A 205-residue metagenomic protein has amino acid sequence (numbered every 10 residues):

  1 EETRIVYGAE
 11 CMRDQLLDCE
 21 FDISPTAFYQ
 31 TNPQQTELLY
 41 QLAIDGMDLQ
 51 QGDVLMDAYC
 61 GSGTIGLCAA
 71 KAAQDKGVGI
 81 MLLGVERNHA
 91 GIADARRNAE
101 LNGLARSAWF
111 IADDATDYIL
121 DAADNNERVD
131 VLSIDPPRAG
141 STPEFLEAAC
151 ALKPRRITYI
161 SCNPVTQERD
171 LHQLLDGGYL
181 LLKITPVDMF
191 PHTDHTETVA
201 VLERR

Functional and structural regions predicted by a protein language model:
E1-R205: Rossmann-like S-adenosyl-L-methionine
